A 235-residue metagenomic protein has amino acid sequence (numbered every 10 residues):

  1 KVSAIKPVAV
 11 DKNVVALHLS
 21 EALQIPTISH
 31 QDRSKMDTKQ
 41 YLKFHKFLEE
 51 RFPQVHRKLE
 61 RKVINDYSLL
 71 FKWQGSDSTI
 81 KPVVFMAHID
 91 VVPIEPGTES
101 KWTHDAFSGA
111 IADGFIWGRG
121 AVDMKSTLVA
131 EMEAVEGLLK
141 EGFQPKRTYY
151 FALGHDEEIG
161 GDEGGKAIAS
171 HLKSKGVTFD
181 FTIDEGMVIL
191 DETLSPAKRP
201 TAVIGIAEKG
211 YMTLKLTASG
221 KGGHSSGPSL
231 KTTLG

Functional and structural regions predicted by a protein language model:
K1-A121, K140-P145: Acidic/His- and Gly-rich active-site-bordering loop/insert found across diverse amide/peptide-bond hydrolases
S29-H30, S78, I89-V92, D156-I159 (+2 more regions): Solvent-exposed loop/turn segments at secondary-structure junctions within structured extracellular/periplasmic domains
R33-S34, I94-E99, G161-G165, T193-P196 (+1 more regions): Short, solvent-exposed loop/turn and secondary-structure capping segments
D66, H104, K146, V177-T178 (+2 more regions): Short, solvent-exposed loop/turn segments at the edges of secondary structure
F115-I116, V122-V203: Acidic/histidine-rich catalytic neighborhood of metal-dependent amide-processing enzymes
D162-H171, S225-G235: A short core secondary-structure module
A197-P200, A218-S226: Flexible glycine/proline-enriched surface loops and loop-helix/loop-strand junctions
